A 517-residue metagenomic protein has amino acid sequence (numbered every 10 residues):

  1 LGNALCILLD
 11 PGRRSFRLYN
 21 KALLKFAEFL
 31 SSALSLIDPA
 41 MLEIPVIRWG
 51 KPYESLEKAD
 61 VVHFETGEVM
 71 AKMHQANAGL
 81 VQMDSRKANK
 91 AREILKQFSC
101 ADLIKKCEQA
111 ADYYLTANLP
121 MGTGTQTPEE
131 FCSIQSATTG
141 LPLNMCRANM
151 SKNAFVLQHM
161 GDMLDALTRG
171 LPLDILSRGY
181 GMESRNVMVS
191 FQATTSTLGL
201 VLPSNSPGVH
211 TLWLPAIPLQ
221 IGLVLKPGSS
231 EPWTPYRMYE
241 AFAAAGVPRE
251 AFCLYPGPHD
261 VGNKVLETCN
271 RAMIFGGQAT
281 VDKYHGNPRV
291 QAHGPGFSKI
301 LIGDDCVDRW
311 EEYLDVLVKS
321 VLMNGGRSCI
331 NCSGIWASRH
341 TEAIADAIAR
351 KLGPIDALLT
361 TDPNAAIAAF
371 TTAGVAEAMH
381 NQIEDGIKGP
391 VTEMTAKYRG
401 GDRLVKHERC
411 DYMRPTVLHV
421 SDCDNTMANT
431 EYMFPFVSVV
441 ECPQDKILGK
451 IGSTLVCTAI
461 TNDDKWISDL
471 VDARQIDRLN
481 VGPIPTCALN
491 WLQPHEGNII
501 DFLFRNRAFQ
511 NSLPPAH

Functional and structural regions predicted by a protein language model:
G2-D10: Extreme N-terminal basic, low-complexity initiation segments that serve as generic localization/processing leaders
L5, R17-V187, P215, P354: N-terminal Rossmann-like NAD(P)+-binding subdomain of aldehyde/semialdehyde dehydrogenases
F16-Y19, L23-E28, H63-A76, C100-L115 (+8 more regions): Conserved C-terminal structural/oligomerization subdomain of aldehyde/semialdehyde dehydrogenase
K51-L56, A193-T194, S206-V209, C410-Y412: Short, flexible loop/turn motifs enriched in small residues
K51-Y53, N77, S204-N205, S229-S230 (+11 more regions): Short, glycine-/Ser/Thr-/acidic-enriched flexible segments
A91, L219-P227, N331-S333, I451-L455: Glycine- and acidic
T116, A241-P248, C269-R271, G277-D422: ALDH superfamily catalytic-core signature
R169-V318: Rossmann-like NAD(P) dinucleotide-binding subdomain of oxidoreductase/dehydrogenase enzymes
